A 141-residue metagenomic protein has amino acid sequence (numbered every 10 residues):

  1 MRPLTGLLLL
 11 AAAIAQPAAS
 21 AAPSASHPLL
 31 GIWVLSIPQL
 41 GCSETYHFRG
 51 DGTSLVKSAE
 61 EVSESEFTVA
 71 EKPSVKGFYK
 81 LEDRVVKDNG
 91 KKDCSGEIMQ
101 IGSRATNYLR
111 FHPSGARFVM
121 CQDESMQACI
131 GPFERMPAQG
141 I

Functional and structural regions predicted by a protein language model:
T5-A15: Bacterial N-terminal signal peptides
A19-V34, H47: N-terminal helix-cap/turn-to-beta initiation motif at the start of protein domains
L29-L30, Y46-S54, A70-P73, R110-R117 (+1 more regions): Short, solvent-exposed coil/turn segments at beta-strand boundaries
P38-G41, S58-G115, E124: Contiguous, well-ordered beta-strand patches that form the walls/edges of small beta-barrel/beta-sandwich domains
F48, Q100-I101, Q127, R135: Secreted/processed peptides and extracellular or luminal domains of membrane proteins
E124-I141: C-terminal partner/receptor-binding element of secreted or periplasmic proteins
